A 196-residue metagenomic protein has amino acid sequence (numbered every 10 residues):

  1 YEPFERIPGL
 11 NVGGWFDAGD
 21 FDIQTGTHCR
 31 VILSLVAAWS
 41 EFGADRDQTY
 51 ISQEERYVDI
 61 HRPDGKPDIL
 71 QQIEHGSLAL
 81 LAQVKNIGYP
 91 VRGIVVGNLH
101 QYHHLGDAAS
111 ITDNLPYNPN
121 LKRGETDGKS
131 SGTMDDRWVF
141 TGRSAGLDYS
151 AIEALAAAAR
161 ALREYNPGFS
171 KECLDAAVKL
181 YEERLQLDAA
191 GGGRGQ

Functional and structural regions predicted by a protein language model:
Y1-C29, A38, P63, G97-S150 (+1 more regions): Aromatic (Trp/Tyr) and acidic
Y1-G14, A37, A44, Q48-E55 (+5 more regions): Long, compositionally biased, intrinsically disordered segments
T25, P63, P67-E74, A145 (+3 more regions): Non-membrane alpha-helical structural segments and their capping/turn regions in soluble enzymes
V31, R137-G146, A158, P167-D175 (+1 more regions): Structured, solvent-exposed acidic/aromatic patches
I32-P63, A79-Q83, S150-P167: Well-ordered alpha-helical scaffold segments within catalytic/enzyme domains
E54-V58, N98-Y102, A177-V178: Amphipathic alpha-helical surface "interface" segments used for docking/oligomerization or membrane association within
D64, R92-G97, Q196: Short, surface-exposed recognition loops and adjoining beta-strand edges that mediate ligand/DNA contacts, enriched
L70-G88, L174-G192: Long, well-ordered core segments of solenoidal/helical folds
